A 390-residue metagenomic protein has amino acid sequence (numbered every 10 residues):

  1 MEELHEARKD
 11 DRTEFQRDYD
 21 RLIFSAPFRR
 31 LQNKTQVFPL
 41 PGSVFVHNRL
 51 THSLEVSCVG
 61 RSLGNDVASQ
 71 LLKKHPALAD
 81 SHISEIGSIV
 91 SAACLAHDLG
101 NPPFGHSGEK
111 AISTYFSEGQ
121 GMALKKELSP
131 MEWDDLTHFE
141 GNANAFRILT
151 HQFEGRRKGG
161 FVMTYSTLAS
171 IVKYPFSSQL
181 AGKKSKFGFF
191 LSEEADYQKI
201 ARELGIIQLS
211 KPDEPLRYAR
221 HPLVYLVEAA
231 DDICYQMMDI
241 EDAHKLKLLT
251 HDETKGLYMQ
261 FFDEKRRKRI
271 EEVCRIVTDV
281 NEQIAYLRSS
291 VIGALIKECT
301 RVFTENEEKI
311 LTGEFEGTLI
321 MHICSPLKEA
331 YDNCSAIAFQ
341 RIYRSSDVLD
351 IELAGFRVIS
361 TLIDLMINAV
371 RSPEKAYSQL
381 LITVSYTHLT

Functional and structural regions predicted by a protein language model:
M1-D11, I23-K34, S43, L54 (+4 more regions): Sequence-structural signature of the catalytic-core scaffold of metal-dependent phosphohydrolases that act on
R17-R29, I323-L327: Acidic, low-complexity proline/glycine-rich segments
K34-V44, I337-I342: A short small-residue
E55, Y225, A229-D232, L295-E298 (+4 more regions): Charged, amphipathic alpha-helical oligomerization/scaffolding segments
F261-F339, Y343: Long, well-ordered mid-to-C-terminal structural blocks that present hydrophobic/aromatic surfaces
E308-V384: Substrate-recognition/cap regions that form aromatic- and gly/pro-loop-enriched pockets for small-molecule ligands
T387-T390: Conserved small/polar residues in nucleotide/adenosyl-binding loops
